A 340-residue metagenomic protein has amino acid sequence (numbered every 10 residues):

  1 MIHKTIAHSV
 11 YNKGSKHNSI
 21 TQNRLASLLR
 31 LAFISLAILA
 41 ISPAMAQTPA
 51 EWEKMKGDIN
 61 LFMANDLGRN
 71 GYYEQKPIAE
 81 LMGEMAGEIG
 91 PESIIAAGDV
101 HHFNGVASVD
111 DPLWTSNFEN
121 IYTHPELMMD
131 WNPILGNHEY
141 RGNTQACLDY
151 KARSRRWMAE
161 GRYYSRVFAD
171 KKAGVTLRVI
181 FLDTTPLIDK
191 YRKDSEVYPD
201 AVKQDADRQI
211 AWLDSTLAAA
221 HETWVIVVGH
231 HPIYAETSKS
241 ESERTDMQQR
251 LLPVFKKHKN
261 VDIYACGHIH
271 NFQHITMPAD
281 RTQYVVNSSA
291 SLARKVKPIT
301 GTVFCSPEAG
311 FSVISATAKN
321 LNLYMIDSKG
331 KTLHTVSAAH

Functional and structural regions predicted by a protein language model:
M1-S27: N-terminal secretory signal peptides that target proteins for export/translocation
L31-A40: Bacterial N-terminal signal peptides
M45-P112: N-terminal active-site segment of His-dependent metallophosphoesterases
M55-N60, H102-W224, S240-I263, I269-T317 (+1 more regions): Extended active-site neighborhood of metal-dependent phosphoesterases/phosphodiesterases
M63, A96, M277, A316-L321 (+2 more regions): Generic beta-strand structural signal
N65-D66, G98-D99, L182, G229 (+1 more regions): Active-site flanking residues adjacent to catalytic metal/cofactor-binding acidic residues
E92-I94, T223-G229, D262: Generic beta-sheet signal
G330-T332: Residue-level signal for glycine
